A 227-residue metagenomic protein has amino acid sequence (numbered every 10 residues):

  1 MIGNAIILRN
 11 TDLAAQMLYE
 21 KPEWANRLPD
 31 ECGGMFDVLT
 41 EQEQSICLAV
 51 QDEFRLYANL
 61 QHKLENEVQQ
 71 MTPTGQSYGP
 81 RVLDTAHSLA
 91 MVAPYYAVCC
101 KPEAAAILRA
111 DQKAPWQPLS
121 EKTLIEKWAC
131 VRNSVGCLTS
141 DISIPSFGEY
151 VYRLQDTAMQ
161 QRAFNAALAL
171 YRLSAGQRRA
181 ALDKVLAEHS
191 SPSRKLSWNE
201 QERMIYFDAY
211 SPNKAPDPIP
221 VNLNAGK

Functional and structural regions predicted by a protein language model:
M1-K227: Short acidic linear motifs
